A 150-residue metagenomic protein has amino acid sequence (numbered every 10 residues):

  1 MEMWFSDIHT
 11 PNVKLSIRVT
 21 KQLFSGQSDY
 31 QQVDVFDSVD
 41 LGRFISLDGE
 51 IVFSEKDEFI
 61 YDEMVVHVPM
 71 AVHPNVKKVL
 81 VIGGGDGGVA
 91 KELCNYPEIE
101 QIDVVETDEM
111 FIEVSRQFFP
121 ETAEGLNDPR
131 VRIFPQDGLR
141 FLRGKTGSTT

Functional and structural regions predicted by a protein language model:
M1-F44: N-terminal auxiliary segments of SAM/dcSAM-dependent transferases
E2-W4, F53-T150: The AdoMet/dcAdoMet-binding core of the Class I SAM-like
